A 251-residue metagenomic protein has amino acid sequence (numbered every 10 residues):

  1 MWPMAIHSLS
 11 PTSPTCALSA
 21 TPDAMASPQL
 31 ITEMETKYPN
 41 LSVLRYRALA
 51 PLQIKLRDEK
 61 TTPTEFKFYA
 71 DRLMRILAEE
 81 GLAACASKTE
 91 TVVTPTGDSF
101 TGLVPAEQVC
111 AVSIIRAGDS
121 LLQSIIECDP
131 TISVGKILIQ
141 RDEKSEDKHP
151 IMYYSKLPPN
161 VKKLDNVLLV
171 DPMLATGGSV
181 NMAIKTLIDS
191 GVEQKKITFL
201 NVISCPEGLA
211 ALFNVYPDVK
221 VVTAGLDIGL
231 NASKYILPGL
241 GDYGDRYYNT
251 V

Functional and structural regions predicted by a protein language model:
W2-V251: PRPP-associated nucleotide enzymes
